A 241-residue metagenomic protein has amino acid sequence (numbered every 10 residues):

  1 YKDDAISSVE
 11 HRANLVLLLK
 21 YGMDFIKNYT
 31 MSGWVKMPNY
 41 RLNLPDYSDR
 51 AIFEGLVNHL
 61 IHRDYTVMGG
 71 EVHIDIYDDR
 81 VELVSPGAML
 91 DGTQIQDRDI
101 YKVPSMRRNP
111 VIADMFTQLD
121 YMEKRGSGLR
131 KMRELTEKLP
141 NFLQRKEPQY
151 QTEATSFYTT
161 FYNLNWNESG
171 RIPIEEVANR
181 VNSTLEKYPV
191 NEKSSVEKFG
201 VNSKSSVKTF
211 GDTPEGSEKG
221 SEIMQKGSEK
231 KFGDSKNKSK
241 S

Functional and structural regions predicted by a protein language model:
Y1-S241: C-terminal regulatory or interaction extensions
